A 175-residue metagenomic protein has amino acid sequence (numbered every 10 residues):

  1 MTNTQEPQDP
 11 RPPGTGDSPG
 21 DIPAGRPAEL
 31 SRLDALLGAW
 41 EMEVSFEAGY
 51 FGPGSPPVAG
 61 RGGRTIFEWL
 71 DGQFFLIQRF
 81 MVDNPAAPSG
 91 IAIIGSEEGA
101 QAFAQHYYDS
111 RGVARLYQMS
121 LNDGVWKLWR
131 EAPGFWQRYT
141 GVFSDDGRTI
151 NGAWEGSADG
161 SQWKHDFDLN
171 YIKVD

Functional and structural regions predicted by a protein language model:
M1-D175: Hydrophobic small-molecule pocket/channel-lining residues, especially in calycin-type beta-barrels
